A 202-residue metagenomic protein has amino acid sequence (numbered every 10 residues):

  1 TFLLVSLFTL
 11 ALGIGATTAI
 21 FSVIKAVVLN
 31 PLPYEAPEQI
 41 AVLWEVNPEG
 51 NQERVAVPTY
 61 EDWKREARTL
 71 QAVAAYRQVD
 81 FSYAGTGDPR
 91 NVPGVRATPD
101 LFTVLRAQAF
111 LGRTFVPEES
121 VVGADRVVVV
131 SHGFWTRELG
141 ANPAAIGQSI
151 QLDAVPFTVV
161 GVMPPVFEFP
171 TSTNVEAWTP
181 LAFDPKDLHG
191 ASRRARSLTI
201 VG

Functional and structural regions predicted by a protein language model:
T1-F8, L12, A16: Membrane-interface helix starts
T1-V5, P33-E35, V46-G50, D88-N91 (+1 more regions): Membrane-helix entry/capping segments
L12-Q39: Alpha-helical transmembrane segments
F21, E53, R90, V95 (+1 more regions): Residues that recognize and position ribonucleotide moieties
E38-Q39, L70-A72, V155-T158: Loop/turn elements at helix/coil->beta-strand transitions in domains of secreted/extracellular proteins
V42-E45, P58-V116: Short amphipathic beta-strand/extended segments in non-transmembrane regions
V46-N51, T86-D88, P164-V166, G202: Structural beta->alpha junctions
D80, P93-P117, R126-G202: Mid-to-C-terminal secondary-structure elements that act as membrane-proximal/extracytoplasmic interface segments
